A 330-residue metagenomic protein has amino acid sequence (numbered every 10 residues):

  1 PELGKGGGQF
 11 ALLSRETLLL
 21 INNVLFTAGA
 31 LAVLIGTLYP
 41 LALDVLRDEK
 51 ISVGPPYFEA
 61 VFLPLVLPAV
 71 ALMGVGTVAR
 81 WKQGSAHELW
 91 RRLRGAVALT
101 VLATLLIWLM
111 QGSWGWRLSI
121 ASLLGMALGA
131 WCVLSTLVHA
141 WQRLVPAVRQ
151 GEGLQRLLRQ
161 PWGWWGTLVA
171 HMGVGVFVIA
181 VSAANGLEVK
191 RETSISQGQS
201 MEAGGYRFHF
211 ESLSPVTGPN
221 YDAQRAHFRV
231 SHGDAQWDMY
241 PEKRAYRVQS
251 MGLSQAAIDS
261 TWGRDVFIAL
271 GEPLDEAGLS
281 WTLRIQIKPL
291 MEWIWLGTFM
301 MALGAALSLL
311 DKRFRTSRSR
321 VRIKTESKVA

Functional and structural regions predicted by a protein language model:
P1-A330: Solvent-exposed, non-transmembrane regions of integral membrane proteins
